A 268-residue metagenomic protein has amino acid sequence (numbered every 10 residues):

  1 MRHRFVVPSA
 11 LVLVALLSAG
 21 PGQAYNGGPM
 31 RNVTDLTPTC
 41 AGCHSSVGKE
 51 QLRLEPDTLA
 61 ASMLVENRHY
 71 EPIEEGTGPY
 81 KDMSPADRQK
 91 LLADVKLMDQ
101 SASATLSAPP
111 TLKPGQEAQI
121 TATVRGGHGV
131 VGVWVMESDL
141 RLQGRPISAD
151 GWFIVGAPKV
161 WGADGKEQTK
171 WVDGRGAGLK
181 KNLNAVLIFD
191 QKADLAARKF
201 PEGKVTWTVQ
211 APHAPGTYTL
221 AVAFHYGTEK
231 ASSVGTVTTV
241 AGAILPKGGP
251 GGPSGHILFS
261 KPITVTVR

Functional and structural regions predicted by a protein language model:
M1-S9: Bacterial N-terminal signal peptides that target proteins for export
S9-S18: Bacterial N-terminal signal peptides
G20-R268: Sequence context surrounding c-type heme c attachment/ligation sites in exported
